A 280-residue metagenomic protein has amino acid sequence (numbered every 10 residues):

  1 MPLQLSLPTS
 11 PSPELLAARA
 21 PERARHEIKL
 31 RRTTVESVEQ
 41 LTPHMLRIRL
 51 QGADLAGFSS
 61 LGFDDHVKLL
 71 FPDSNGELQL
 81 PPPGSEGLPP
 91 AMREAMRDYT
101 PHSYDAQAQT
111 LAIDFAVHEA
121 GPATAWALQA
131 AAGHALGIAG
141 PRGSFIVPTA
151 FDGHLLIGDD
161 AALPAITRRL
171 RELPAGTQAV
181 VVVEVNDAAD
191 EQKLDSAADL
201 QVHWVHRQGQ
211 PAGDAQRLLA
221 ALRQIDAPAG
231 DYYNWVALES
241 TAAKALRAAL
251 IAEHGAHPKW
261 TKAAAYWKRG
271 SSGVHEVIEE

Functional and structural regions predicted by a protein language model:
P2-E280: Extended, composition-driven regions rather than compact fold-specific motifs
